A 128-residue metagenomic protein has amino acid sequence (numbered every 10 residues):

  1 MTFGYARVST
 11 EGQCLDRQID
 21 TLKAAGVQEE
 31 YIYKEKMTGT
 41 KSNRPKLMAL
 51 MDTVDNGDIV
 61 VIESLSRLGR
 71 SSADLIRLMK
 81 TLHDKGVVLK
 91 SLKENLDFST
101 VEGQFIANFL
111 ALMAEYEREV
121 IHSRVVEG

Functional and structural regions predicted by a protein language model:
M1-G128: Short, structured surface patches at the beginning of a domain
